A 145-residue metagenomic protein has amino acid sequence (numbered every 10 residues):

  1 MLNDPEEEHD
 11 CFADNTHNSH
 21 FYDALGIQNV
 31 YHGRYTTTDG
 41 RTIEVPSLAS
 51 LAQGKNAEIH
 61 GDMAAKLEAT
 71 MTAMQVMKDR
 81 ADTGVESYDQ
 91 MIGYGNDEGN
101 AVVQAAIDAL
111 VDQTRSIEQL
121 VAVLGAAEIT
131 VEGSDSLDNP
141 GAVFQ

Functional and structural regions predicted by a protein language model:
M1-Q145: Mature extracytoplasmic or organellar-lumen-exposed domains after removal of signal/transit peptides
